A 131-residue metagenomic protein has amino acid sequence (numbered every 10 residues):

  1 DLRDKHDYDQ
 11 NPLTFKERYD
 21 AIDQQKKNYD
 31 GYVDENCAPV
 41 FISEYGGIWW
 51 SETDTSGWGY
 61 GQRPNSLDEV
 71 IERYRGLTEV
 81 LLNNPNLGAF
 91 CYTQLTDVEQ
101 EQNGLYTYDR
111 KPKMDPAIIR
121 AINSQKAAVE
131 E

Functional and structural regions predicted by a protein language model:
D1-R110, I118, N123: Substrate-binding/catalytic cleft of secreted carbohydrate-active enzymes, primarily glycoside hydrolases
M114: Histidine-centered active-site microenvironments of extracellular/periplasmic hydrolases and transferases
A121, Q125-E131: Surface beta-strand/loop "capping" patches
